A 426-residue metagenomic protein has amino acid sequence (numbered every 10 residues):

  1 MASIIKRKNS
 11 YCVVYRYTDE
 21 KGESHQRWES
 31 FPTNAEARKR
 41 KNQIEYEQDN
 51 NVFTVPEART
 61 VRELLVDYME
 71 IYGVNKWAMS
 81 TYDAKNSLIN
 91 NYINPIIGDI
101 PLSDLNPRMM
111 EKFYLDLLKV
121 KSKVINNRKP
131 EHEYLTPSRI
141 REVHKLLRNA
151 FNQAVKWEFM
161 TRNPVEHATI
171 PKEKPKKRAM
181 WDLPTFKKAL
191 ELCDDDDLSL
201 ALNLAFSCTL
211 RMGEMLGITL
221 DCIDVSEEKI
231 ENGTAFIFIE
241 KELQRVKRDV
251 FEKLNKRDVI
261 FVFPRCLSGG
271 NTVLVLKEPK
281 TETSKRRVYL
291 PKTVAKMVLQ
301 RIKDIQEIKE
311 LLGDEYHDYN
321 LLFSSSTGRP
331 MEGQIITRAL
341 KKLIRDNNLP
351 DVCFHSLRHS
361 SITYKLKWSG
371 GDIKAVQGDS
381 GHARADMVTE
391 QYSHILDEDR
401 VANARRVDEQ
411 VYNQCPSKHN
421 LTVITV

Functional and structural regions predicted by a protein language model:
A2-S3, Y17, E70-W157, P175 (+2 more regions): N-terminal core-binding DNA-recognition domain of tyrosine site-specific recombinases/integrases
R7-K112, K303-H317, D397: N-terminal DNA-binding module of tyrosine recombinases/phage integrases
Y17, R265-V275, P279-L349: Active-site/catalytic core of tyrosine-dependent DNA strand-transfer enzymes
N126, E133-P137, R141, K156 (+6 more regions): Basic, Lys/Arg- and aromatic-enriched nucleic-acid-binding interface segment
K156, N203, S207, E214 (+4 more regions): C-terminal catalytic core of tyrosine-transesterase DNA break-rejoin enzymes
K172, M180, E231-T234, K241-R245 (+1 more regions): Catalytic-site neighborhood detector that most strongly recognizes the C-terminal catalytic loop/helix of tyrosine
C222-E231, P350-D351, G370-S393, N420: Short, polar N-cap/turn motifs at the start of nucleic acid-interacting alpha helices
C222-F236, K241-E282, V294, R405-V426: C-terminal secondary-structure termini that scaffold catalytic or DNA-interacting sites
